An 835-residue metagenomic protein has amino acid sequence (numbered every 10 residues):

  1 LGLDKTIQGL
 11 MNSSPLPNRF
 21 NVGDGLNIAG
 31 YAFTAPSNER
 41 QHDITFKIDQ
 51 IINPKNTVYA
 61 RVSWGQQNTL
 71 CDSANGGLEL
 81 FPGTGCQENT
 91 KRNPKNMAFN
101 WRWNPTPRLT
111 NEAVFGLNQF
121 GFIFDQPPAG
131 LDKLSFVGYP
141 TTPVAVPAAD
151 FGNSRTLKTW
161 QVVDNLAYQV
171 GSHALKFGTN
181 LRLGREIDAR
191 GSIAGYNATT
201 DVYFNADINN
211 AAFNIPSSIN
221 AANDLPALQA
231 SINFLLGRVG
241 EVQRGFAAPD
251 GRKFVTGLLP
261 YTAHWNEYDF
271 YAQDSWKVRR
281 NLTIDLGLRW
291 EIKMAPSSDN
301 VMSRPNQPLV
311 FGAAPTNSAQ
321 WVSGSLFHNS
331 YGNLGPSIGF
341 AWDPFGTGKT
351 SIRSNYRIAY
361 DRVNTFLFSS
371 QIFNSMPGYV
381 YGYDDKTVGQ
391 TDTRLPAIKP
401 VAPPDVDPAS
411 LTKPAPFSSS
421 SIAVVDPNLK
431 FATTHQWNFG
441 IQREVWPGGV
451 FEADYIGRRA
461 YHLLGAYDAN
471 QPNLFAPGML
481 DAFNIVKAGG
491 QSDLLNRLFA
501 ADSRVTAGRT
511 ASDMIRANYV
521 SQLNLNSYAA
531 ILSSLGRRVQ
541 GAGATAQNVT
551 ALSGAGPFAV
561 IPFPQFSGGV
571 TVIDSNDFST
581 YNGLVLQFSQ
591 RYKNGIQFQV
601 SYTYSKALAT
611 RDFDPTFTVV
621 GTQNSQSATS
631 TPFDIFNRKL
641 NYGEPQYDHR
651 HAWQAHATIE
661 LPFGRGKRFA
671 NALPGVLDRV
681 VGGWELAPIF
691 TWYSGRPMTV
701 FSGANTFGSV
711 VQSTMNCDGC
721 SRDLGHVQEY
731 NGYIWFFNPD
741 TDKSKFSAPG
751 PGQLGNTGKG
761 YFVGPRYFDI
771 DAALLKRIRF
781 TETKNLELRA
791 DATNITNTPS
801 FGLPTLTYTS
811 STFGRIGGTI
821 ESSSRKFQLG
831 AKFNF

Functional and structural regions predicted by a protein language model:
L1-K95, P105-L109, Q119-D125, G130-T142 (+13 more regions): Acidic, glycine-rich flexible loop segments
L1-P17, Y196-K253, F373-P416, Q540 (+2 more regions): Core domains of carbohydrate- and sulfate-ester-processing enzymes
G2-I7, A74-T84, P128-P140, L157 (+10 more regions): Flexible, surface-exposed loop regions and adjacent strand-edge segments of Gram-negative outer-membrane beta-barrel
G30-T34, P82-Q87, N96-N100, A148-G152 (+10 more regions): Extracellular loop and loop/strand-boundary signature of outer-membrane beta-barrel proteins
I44-Q50, N56-W64, M97-P105, L109-L117 (+15 more regions): Membrane-embedded beta-strands that build the outer-membrane beta-barrel scaffold
N68, E79, K158, K176-T347 (+1 more regions): Signature of Gram-negative outer-membrane beta-barrel scaffolds
N93, H264, N281, K293-A295 (+2 more regions): Short, solvent-exposed micro-motifs at the edges of structured domains
G121-I123, P127, M294, K349-T387 (+2 more regions): Surface-exposed extracellular loop regions of Gram-negative outer-membrane beta-barrel proteins, predominantly
